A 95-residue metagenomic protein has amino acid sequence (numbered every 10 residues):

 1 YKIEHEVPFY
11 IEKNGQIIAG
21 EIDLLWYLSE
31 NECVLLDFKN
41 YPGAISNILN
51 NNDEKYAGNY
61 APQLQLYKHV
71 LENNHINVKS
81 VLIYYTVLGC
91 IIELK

Functional and structural regions predicted by a protein language model:
Y1-K95: Structural signature of nuclease core domains in nucleic-acid processing machines
